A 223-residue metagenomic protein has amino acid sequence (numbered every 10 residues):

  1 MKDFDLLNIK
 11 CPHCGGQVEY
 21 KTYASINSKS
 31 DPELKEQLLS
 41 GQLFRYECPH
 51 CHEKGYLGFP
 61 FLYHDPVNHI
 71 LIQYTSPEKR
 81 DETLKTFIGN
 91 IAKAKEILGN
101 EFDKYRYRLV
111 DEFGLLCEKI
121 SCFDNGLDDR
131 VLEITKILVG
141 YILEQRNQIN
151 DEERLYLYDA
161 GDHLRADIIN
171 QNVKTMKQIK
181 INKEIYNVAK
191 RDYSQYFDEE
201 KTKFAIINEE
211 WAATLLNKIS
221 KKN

Functional and structural regions predicted by a protein language model:
M1-E78: N-terminal cysteine/histidine-rich coordination modules
D3-F4, W211-N223: Short acidic DE-rich linear segments
N68-E210: Long, contiguous alpha-helical scaffold regions
